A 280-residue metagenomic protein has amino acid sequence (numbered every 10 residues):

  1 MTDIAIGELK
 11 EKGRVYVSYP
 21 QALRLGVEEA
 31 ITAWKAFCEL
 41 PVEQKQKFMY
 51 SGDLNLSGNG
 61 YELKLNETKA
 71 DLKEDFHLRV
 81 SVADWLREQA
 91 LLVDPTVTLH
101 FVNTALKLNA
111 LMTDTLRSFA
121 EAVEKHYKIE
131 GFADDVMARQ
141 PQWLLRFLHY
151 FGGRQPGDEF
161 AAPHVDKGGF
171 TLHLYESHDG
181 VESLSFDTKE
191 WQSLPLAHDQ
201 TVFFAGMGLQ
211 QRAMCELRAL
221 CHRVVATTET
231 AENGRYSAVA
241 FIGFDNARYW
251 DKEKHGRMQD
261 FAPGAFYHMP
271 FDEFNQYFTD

Functional and structural regions predicted by a protein language model:
M1-R87: N-terminal auxiliary "cap/dimerization" subdomain that precedes the catalytic jelly-roll/cupin core of mononuclear
T2, V17, Y175-D280: Catalytic core of Fe(II)/2-oxoglutarate
Y19-G26, K107-L111, D135-M137: Conserved, non-catalytic sequence blocks in retroelement Pol enzymes and Pol-derived host proteins
Q21-L23, V80-V82, H149-R154, K167-G169 (+5 more regions): Short, flexible loop/turn elements at secondary-structure junctions
H77, H164, H222, A226: Histidine-centered active-site/metal-ligand motif
L78-N103: A short, charged helix-loop
R87-E88, P156-A161, E182-F186, M214-C215: A short secondary-structure junction signal
A110-E182: Conserved double-stranded beta-helix
